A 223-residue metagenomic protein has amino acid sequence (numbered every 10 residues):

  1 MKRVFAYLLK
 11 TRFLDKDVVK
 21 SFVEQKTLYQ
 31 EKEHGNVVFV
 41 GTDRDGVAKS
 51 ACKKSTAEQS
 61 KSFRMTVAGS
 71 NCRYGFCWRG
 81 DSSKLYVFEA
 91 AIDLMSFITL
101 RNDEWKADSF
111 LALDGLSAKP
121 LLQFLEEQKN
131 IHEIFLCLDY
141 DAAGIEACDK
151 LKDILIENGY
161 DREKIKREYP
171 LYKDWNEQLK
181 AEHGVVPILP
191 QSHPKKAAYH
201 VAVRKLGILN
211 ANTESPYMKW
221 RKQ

Functional and structural regions predicted by a protein language model:
M1-N71, F76: Basic, glycine-enriched DNA-binding surface that flanks or lies within the catalytic cores of DNA
F13-L14, L85, Y160: Helix N-cap/coil-helix junction residues
H34-N36, S83, E133: Conserved catalytic motifs of the protein kinase core domain
T42, F88, L138-D139: Conserved residues at beta->alpha junctions
A57-D81, L85-F88, I92-K119, E126-Q128 (+2 more regions): Catalytic phosphate/metal-binding cores of nucleic-acid and nucleotide-processing enzymes, i.e., regions that mediate
R101-Q223: TOPRIM fold recognition
